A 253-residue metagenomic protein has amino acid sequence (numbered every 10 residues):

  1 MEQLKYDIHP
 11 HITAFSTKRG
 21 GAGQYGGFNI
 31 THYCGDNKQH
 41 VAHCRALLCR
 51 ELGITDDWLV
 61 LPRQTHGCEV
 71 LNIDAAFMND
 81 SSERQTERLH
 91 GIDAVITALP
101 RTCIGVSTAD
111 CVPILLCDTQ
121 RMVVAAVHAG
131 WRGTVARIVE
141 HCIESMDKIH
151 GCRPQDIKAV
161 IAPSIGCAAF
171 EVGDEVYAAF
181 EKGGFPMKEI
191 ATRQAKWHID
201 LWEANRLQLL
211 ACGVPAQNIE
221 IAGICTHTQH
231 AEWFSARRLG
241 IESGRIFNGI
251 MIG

Functional and structural regions predicted by a protein language model:
M1-G253: Active-site microenvironment for binding and transforming phosphate-containing groups
